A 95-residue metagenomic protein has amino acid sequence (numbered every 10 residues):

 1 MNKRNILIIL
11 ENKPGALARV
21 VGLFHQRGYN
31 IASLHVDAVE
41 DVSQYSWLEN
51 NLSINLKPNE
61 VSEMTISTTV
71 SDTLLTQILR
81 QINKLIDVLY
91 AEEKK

Functional and structural regions predicted by a protein language model:
M1-K95: A conserved regulatory-domain signal marking ACT and ACT-like small-molecule sensing domains and adjacent regulatory
